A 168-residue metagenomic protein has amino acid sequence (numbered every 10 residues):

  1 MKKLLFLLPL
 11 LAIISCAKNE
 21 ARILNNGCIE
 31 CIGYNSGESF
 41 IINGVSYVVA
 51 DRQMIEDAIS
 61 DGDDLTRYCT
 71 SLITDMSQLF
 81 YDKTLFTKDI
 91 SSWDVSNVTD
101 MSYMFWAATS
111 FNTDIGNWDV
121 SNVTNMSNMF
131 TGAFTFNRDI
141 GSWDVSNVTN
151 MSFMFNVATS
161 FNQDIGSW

Functional and structural regions predicted by a protein language model:
M1-L4: Positively charged n-region of N-terminal signal peptides that target proteins for export
F6-L7, S167: Short amphipathic alpha-helical "recognition" segments used for binding
P9-L10, L24: Residue-level signal for mature regions of secreted extracellular proteins and peptides
I13-S15: C-terminal motif of bacterial Sec signal peptides marking the signal peptidase cleavage site
A17-W168: Negatively charged
